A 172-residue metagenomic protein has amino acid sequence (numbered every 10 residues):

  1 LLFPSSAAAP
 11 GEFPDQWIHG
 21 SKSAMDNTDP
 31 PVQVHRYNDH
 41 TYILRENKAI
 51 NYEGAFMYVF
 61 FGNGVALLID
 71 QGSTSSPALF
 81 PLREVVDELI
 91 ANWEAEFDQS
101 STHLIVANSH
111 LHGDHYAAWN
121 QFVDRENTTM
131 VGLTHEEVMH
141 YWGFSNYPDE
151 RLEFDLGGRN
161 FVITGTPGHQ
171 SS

Functional and structural regions predicted by a protein language model:
L2-N27: N-terminal low-complexity, Pro/Thr/Ser-rich intrinsically disordered segments that act as propeptides or flexible
F3-P4, P31, D98, G143: Short, flexible coil/linker elements and helix-boundary hinge sites characteristic of intrinsically disordered
P4, V32-V34, T41, L104 (+1 more regions): Generic structural motif
T28-Q33, E150: Intrinsically disordered, low-complexity boundary segments flanking structured domains
P31-W93: Conserved beta-strand hairpin/beta-sheet module of binuclear metal-dependent hydrolase folds, prominently
L44, P148, T166: Hydrophobic residues at beta-strand termini and immediately following loops that shape nucleotide-binding pockets
T74-I163: Active-site HxH/HxHxD metal-binding segment of metal-dependent hydrolases
P167-S172: Active-site-proximal loop/helix segments of hydrolase catalytic cores
